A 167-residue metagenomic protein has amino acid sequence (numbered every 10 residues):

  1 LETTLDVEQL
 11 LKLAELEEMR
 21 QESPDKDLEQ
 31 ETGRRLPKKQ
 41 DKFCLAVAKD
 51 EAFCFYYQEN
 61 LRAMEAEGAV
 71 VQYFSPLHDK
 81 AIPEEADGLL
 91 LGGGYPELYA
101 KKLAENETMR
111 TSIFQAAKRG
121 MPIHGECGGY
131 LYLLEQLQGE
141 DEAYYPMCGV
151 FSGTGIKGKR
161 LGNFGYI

Functional and structural regions predicted by a protein language model:
L1, A86-L90, N163-G165: Short, surface-exposed amphipathic charged segments that create phosphate/polyanion-binding patches used for binding
L1-R35: Internal gly/pro-rich beta-alpha loop/helix module that stabilizes soluble enzyme cofactors or their anionic handles
P24-G33, Y73-H78, E135: Glycine-rich, charged/polar anion/phosphate-binding loops that engage phosphate groups from diverse ligands
P37-K39: Short, flexible hinge/linker loops that cap or flank conserved catalytic cores
D41-C44, M147: A generic secondary-structure signal marking the coil-to-beta-strand transition
F43-A104, T111-A116: Phosphate-binding active sites in nucleotide-utilizing proteins
P96-I167: Cysteine-nucleophile active-site neighborhood
